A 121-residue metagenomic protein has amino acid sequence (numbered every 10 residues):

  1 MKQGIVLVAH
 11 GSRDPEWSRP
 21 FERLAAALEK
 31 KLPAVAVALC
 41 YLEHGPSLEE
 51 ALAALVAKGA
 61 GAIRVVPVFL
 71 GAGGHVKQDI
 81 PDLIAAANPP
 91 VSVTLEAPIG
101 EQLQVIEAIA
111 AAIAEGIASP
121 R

Functional and structural regions predicted by a protein language model:
M1-R121: Active-site-proximal alpha-helix that buttresses catalytic centers in soluble enzyme cores
